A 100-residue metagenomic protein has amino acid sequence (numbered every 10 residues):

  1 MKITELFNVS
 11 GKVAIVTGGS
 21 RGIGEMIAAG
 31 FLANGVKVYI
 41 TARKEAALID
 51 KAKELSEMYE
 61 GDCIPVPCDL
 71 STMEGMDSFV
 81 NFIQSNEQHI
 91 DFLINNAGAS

Functional and structural regions predicted by a protein language model:
M1-I15: Flexible N-terminal pre-Rossmann segment of NAD(P)-dependent oxidoreductases
V13, S20-G22: Conserved glycine-rich cofactor-binding loop
T17, I90-G98: Rossmann-fold scaffold of SDR-type NAD(P)-dependent oxidoreductases
G22, M26, S100: NAD(P)H-binding Rossmann-fold N-terminus in SDR/SDR-like oxidoreductases, specifically the glycine-rich beta1-alpha1
F31: Aromatic pocket-lining residues of Rossmann-like dinucleotide-binding sites
N34-K51: Conserved glycine-rich Rossmann-like NAD(P)H-binding loop of the short-chain dehydrogenase/reductase
A46, V66-F79: The beta1-alpha1 cofactor-binding region of Rossmann-like NAD(H)/NADP(H)-dependent oxidoreductases
I83-Q88: Glycine-rich phosphate-binding loop signature in dinucleotide/nucleotide-binding domains
